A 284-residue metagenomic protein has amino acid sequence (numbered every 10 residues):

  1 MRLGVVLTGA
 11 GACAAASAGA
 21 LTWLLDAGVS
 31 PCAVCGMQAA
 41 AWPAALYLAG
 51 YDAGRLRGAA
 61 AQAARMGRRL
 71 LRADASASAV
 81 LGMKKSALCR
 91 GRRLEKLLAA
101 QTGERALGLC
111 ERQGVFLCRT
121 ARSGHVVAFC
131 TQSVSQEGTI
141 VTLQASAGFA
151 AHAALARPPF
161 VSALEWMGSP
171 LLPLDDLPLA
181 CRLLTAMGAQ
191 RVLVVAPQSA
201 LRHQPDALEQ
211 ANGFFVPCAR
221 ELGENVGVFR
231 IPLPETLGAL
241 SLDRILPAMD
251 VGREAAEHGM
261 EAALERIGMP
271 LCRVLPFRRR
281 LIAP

Functional and structural regions predicted by a protein language model:
M1-M37, A45-P284: Patatin-like phospholipase
